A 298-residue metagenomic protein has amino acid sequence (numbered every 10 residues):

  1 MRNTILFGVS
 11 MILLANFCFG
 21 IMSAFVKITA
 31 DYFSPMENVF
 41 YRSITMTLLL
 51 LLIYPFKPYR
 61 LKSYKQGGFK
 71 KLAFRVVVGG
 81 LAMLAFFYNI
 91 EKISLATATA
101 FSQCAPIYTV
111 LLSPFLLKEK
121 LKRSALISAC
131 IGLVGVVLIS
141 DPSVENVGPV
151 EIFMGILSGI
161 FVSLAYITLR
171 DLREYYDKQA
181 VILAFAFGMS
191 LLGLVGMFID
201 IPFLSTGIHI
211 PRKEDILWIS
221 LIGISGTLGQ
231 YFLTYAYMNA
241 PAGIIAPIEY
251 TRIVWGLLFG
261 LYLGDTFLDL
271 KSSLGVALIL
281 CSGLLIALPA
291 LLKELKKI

Functional and structural regions predicted by a protein language model:
M1-L14, T47-F74, R123, F187 (+3 more regions): Membrane-interface interhelical linkers
T4-F7, F40, Y64-G68, D141-I160 (+2 more regions): Juxtamembrane helix-entry segments on the extracytoplasmic side of multipass membrane proteins
N16-A24, L51, V76-L84, P106-L111 (+6 more regions): Hydrophobic/small/kink-forming positions within alpha-helical transmembrane segments of polytopic membrane proteins
A24-K27, P35, L50, E145-S205 (+2 more regions): Transmembrane alpha-helical segments that form core, pore/gating elements of small-molecule transporters/exporters
S34-L48, Y88-A105, G148-F161, R212-G226 (+1 more regions): Structural signature of hydrophobic alpha-helical transmembrane segments
Y41, T99-C104, L172-G188, Q230-L261: Helix-helix packing/entry segments at the starts of transmembrane helices
A105-I127, V254-S273: C-terminal transmembrane-helix exit sites in multi-pass transporters
S124-D141, K271-A290: Hydrophobic transmembrane alpha-helices of multi-pass small-molecule transport proteins
